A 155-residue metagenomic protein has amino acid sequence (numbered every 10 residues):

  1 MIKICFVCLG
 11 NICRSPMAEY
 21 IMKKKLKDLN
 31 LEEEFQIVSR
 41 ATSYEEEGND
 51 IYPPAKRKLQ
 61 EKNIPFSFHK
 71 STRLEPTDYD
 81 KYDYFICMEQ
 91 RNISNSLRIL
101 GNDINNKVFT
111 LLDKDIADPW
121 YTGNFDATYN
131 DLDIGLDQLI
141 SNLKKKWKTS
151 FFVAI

Functional and structural regions predicted by a protein language model:
M1-D80, K144-I155: Conserved active-site segments centered on acidic
R14, C87-M88: Small/polar loops that bind or transfer phosphate-bearing groups
G48, N63, F85, T122-G123: Alpha-helix boundary/capping detector
D78, Y84, Q90-I155: Phosphate-binding/catalytic loops
